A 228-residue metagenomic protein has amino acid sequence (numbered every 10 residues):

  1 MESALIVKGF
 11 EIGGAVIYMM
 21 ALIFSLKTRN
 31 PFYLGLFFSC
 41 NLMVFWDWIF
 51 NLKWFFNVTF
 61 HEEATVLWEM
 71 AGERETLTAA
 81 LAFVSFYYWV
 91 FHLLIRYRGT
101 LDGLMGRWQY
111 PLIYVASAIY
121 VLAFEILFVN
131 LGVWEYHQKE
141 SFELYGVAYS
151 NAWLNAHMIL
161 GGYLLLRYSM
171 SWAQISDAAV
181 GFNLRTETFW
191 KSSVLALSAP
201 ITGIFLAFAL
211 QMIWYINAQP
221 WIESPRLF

Functional and structural regions predicted by a protein language model:
M1-F228: Aromatic-rich, lipid-facing transmembrane alpha helices and their immediate juxtamembrane interface loops in integral
